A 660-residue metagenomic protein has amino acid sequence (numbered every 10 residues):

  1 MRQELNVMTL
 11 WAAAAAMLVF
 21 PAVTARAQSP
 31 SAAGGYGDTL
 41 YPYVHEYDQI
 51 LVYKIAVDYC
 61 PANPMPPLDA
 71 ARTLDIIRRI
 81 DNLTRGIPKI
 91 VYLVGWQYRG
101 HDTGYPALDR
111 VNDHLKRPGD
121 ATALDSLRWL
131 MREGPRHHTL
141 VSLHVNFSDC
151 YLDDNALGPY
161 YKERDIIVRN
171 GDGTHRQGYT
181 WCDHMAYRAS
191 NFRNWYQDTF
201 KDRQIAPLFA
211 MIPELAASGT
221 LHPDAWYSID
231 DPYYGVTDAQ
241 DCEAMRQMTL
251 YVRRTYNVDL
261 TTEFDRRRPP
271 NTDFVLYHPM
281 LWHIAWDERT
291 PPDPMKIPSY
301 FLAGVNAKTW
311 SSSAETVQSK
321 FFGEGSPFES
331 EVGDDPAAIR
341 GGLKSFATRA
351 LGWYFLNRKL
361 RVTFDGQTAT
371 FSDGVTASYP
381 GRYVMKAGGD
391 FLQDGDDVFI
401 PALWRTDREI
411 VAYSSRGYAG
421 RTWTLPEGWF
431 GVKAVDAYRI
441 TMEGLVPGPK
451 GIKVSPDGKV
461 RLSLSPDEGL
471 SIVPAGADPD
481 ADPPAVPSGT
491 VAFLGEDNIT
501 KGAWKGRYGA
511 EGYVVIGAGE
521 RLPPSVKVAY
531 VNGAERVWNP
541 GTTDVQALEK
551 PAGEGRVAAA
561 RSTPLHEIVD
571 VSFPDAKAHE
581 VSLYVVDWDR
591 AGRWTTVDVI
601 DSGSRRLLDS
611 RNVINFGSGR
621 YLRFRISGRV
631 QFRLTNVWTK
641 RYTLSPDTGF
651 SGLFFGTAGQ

Functional and structural regions predicted by a protein language model:
T9-P21: Bacterial N-terminal signal peptides
Q28-A33, G37-R72, F147, Y161-G219 (+1 more regions): Active-site-proximal substrate-binding groove within the catalytic cores of carbohydrate-active enzymes
V57-Y161, E243-Q247: Aromatic- and glycine-enriched glycan-recognition loops and surfaces that form the carbohydrate-binding subsites
G420, V432, F573-S582: Extended extracellular/luminal ectodomain segments enriched in beta-structured repeat modules
P484-V515: Boundary/junction segments of secreted and surface-exposed precursor proteins
G519-A576: Surface-exposed, low-complexity/disordered Ser/Thr/Gly/Pro/Asn-rich loops and linkers
V586-G659: Contiguous ligand/interfacial binding patches
